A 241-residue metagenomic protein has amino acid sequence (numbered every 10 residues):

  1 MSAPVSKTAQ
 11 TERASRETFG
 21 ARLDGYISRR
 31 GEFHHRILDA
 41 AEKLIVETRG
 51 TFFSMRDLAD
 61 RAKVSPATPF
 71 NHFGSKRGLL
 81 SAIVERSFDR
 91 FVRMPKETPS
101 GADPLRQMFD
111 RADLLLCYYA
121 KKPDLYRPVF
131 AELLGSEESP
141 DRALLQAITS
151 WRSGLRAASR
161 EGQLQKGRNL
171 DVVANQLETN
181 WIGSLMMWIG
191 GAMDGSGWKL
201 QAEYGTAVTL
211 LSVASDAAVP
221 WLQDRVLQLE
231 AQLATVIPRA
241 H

Functional and structural regions predicted by a protein language model:
M1-A21, S153-R160, G190-H241: C-terminal peripheral helix-coil segments that are non-catalytic and often amphipathic
M1-R61, G78-S81: Basic, helix-initiating cap at the start of DNA-binding domains
G25-Y26, E85-D110, P140, W151 (+1 more regions): Amphipathic alpha-helical linker/stalk segments
I45, L80-S87, V129, A147: Alpha-helical DNA-contacting segments of helix-turn-helix folds
A62-F73: Short hydrophobic/aromatic patch on the recognition helix
A82, K96-D124, G135-E138, A174-L177: Hydrophobic alpha-helical connector segments
Y118-E138, R152-S153, M186-G190, L222-V226: Amphipathic alpha-helical segments used for helix-helix packing
S136-Q163, R168-M186, L200-L210: Amphipathic alpha-helical packing segments from all-alpha helical-bundle domains
